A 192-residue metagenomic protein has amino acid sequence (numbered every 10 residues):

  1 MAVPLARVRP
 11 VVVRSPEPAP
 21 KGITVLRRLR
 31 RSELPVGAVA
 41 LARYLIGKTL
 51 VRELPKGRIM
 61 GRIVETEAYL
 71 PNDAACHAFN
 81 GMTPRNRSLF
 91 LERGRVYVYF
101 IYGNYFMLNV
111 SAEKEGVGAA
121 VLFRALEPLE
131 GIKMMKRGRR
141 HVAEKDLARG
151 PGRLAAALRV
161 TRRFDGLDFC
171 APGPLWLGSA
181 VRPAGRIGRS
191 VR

Functional and structural regions predicted by a protein language model:
A2-R192: Conserved, well-structured core segments that form or line functional sites
